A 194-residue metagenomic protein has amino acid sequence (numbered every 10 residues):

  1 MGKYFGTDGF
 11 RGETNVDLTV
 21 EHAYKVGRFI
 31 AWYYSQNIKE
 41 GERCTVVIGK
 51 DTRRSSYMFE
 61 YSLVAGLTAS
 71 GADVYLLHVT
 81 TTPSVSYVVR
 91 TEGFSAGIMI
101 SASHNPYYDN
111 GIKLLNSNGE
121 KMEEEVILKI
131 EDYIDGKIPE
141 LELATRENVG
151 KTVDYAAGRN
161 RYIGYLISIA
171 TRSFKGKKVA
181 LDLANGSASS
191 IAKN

Functional and structural regions predicted by a protein language model:
M1-A65, A69-S70, T152-V179: An N-terminal, well-structured beta->alpha segment
T7, E13, D17, E21 (+5 more regions): Surface-exposed loop/turn and secondary-structure junction residues enriched for glycine/proline
E13, N110-N194: Gly/Ser/Thr-enriched, mixed-charge loops and adjacent short helices that form phosphate/oxyanion-binding elements
V20-K25, L63-A65, E92, L115 (+2 more regions): Hydrophobic alpha-helical segments
A31, K39-N118: Ferredoxin-reductase
Y34, V89, Y133-I134: Hydrophobic residues in alpha-helical segments
